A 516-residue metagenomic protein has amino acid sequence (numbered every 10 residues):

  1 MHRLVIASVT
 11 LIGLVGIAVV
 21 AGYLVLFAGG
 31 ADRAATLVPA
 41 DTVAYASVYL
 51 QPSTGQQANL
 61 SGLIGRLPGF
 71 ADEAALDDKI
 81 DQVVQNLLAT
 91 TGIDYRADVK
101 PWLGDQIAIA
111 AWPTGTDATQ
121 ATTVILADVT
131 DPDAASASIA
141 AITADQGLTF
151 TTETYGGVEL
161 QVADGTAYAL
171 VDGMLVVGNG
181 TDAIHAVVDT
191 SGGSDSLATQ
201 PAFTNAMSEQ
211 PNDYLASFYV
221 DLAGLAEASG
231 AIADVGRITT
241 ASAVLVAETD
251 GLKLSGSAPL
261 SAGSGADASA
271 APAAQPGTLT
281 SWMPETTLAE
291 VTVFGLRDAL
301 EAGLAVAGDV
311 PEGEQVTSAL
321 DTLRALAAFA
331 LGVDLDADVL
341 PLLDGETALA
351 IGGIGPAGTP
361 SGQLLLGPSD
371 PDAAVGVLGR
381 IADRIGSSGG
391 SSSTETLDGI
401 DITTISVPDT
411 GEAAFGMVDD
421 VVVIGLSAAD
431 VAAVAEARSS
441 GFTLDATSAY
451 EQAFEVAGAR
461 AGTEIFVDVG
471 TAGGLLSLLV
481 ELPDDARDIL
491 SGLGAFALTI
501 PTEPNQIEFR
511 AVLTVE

Functional and structural regions predicted by a protein language model:
H2-T122, A127-L160, T204-I238, T249-G358 (+3 more regions): Structural boundary/hinge residues at secondary-structure and domain interfaces
V48-P52, T123, D128-T130, G173-M174 (+4 more regions): Extracellular/lumenal glycan-associated surfaces
T149-E153, T166-A169, V244-L245, S391-T396 (+2 more regions): Short, exposed beta-strand/loop patches in secreted or surface proteins that constitute
L160-A163, I351-G352, I402-P408: Short beta-strand segments that buttress and anchor functional surface loops
Q161-S229, P408-D484: A conserved glycine-rich beta-strand in the N-terminal activation segment of trypsin-fold
Y168-T199, A243-A271, P276-L279: Hydrophobic, ordered structural segments
G367-T396, R438-F442: Active/binding-pocket-proximal capping segment
E503-E516: Short, low-complexity, Pro/Ser/Thr/Gly-rich segments in the mature regions of secreted, periplasmic
